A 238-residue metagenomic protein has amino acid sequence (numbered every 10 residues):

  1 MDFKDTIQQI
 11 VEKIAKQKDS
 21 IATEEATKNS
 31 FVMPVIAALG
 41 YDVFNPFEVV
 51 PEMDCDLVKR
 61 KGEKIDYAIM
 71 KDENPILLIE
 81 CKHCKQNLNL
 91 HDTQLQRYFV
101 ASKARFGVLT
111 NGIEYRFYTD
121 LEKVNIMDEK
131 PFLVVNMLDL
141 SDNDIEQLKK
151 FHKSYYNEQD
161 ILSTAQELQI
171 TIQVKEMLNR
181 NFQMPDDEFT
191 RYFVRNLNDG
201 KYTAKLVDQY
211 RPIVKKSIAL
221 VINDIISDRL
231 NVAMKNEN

Functional and structural regions predicted by a protein language model:
M1-F106, R116-N238: A short, conserved, highly charged catalytic patch centered on acidic carboxylates
